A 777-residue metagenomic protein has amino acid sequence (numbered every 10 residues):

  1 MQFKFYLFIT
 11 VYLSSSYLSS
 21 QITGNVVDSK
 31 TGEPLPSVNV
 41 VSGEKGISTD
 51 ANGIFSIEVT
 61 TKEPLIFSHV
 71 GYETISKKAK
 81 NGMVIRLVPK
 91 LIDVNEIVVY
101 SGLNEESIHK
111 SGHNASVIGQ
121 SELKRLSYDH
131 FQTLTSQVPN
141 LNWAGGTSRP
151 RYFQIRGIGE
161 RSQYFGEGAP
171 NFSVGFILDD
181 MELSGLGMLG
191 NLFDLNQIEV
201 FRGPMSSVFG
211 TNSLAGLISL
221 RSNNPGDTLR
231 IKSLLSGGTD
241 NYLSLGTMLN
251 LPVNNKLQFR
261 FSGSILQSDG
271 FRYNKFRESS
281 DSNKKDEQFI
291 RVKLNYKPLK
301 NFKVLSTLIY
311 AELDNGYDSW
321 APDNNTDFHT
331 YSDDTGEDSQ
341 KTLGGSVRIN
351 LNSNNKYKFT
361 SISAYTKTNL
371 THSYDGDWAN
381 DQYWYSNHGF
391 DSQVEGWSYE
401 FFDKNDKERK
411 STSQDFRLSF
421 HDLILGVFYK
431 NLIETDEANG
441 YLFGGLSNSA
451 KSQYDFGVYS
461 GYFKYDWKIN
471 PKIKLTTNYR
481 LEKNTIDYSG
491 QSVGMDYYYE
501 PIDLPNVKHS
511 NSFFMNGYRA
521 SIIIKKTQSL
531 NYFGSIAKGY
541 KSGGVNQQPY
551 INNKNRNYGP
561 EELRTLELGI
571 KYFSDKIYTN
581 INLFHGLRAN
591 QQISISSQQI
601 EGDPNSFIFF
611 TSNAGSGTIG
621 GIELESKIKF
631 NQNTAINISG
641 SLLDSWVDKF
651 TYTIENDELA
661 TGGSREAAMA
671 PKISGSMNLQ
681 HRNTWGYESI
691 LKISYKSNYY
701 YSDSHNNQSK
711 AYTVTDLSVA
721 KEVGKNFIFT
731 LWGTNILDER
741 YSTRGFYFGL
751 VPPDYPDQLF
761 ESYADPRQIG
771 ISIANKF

Functional and structural regions predicted by a protein language model:
V27, N39-V41, S68-Y72, G82-K124: Short, acidic, small-residue-rich periplasmic hinge/interaction motif at the N-terminus of Gram-negative outer-membrane
S56-E58, F165-P204: Short acidic/polar hinge/loop motifs at secondary-structure boundaries that mediate gating or recognition
G82-L87, L134, Y152-Q154, V200 (+3 more regions): N-terminal periplasmic accessory domains that precede and gate Gram-negative outer-membrane beta-barrel machines
R230-K232, G237-S268, R272, F276-N315 (+7 more regions): Transmembrane beta-barrel wall of Gram-negative outer-membrane proteins
N295-L299, I309, F420, F428-K430 (+4 more regions): Structural signature of Gram-negative outer-membrane beta-barrels, strongest in the C-terminal barrel of TonB-dependent
R348-N352, K358-G376, K525, N531-G539 (+5 more regions): Membrane-embedded beta-barrel scaffold of Gram-negative outer-membrane proteins
K468-K472, K483, H585-L587, F610-D703: Gram-negative outer-membrane beta-barrel transporters
A589, I636, N698-Y700, K721-F777: C-terminal beta-signal and adjacent terminal beta-strands/loops of Gram-negative outer-membrane beta-barrel proteins
